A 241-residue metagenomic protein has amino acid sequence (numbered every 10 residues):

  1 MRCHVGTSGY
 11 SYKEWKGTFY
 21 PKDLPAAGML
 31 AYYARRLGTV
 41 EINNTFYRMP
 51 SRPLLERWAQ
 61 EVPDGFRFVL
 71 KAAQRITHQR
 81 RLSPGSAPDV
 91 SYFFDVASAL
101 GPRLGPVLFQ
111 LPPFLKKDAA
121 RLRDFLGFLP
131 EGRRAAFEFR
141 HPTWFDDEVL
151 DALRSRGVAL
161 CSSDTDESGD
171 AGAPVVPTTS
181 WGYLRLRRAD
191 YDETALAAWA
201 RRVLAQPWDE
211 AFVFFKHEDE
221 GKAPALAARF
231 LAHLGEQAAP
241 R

Functional and structural regions predicted by a protein language model:
M1-R241: Residues lining hydrophobic/aromatic ligand-binding pockets adjacent to catalytic sites
